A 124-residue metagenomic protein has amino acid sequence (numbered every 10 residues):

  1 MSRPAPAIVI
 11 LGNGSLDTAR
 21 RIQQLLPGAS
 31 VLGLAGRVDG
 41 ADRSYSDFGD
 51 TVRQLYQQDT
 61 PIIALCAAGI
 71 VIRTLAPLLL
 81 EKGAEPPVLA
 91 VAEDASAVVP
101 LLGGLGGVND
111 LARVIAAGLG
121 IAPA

Functional and structural regions predicted by a protein language model:
S2-R37: N-terminal basic/disordered segments at the start of proteins
I8-I10, I22, I62-I63, I70-I72 (+2 more regions): Weak global preference for isoleucine
D17, R21, Q54, R73-P77 (+3 more regions): Alpha-helical scaffold segments in soluble metabolic enzymes
Q24-G28, P61, L80, A84 (+2 more regions): Generic secondary-structure signature for well-ordered alpha-helical cores
S30-L32, A84-P87, D110-V114: Short, surface-exposed linear patches
S30-L55: N-terminal beta-loop-helix "entrance" segment that forms/cooperates in small-molecule cofactor or anionic ligand
S44, T51-L102, G107: Glycine/small-residue-rich interface belts in oligomeric ring/scaffold proteins and their assembly partners
S96-A124: Short, glycine-/small-residue-rich phosphate/pyrophosphate-handling segment
